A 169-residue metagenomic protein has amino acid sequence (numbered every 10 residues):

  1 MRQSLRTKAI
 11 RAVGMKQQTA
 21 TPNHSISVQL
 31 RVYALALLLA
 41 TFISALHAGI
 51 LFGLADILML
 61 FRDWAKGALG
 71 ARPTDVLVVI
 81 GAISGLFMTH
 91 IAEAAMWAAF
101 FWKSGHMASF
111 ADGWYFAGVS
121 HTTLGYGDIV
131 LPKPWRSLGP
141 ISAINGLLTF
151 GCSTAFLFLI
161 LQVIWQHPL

Functional and structural regions predicted by a protein language model:
M1-F87, F150-L169: Cytoplasmic (intracellular) domains, linkers, and terminal tails of multi-pass ion channels
S27, A108-F110, S120: Generic detection of intrinsically disordered/low-complexity segments and helix-coil linkers/edges
L39-I43, H47, D112-T122, Y126-L169: Pore domain of cation channels
A48, T74, V78, H90-A94 (+2 more regions): Generic alpha-helical scaffold signal
F52, A95-A98, V130, G151: Hydrophobic positions within alpha-helical membrane elements
L58, S104, R136-G139: Single-residue recognition of alpha-helix boundary sites
T89-F116: Outer-pore turret/helix-boundary of cation channels
